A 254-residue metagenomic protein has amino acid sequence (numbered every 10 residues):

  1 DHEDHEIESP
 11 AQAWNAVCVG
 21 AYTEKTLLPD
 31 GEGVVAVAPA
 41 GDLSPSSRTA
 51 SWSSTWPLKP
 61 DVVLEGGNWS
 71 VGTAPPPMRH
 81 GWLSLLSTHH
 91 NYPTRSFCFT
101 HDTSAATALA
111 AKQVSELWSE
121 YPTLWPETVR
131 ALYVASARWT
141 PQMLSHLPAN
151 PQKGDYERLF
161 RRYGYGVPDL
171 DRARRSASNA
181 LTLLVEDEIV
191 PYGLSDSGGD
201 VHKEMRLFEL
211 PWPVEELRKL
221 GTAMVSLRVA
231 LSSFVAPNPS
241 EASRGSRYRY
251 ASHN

Functional and structural regions predicted by a protein language model:
D1-C18, T23-L27: Hydrophobic, small-residue-rich alpha-helical packing segments that form membrane-like cores
D1-H2, T26-A40, H146-L159, R244-Y248: Short secondary-structure boundary/capping segments
H2-E6, D42-A50, P211-E215: Short alpha-helical segments and helix-capping/turn motifs at coil-helix boundaries
Q12-N15, D42, L58-P60, V129: Residues that flank catalytic or metal-binding motifs in active/ligand-binding sites
A21-T107: Catalytic-core environment of secreted peptidases
A106-E120: Short, small-residue alpha-helix embedded
Y121-L147: An often Trp-containing, charged/polar helix-loop segment at the C-terminal end of enzyme catalytic cores
G154-H253: Secreted peptidase-domain scaffold signal
